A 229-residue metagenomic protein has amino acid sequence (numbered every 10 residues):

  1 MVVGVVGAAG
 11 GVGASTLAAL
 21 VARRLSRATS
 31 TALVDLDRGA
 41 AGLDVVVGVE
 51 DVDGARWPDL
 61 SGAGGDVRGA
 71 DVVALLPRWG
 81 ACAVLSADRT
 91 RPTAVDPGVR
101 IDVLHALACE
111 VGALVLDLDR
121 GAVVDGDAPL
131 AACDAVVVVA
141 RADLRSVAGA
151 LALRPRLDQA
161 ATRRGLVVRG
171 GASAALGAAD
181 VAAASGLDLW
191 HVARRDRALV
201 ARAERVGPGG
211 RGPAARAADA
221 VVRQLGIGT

Functional and structural regions predicted by a protein language model:
M1-T31: Walker A (P-loop) phosphate-binding motif
V2-G4, S30-A32, C82, G112-V115: Residue-level preference for the first positions of well-ordered beta-strands
G7, L33-C109, L199-A203: P-loop/Walker-type NTP enzyme "switch/lid" segment
A19-R27, V45, A152-P155, A183: Short, well-ordered alpha-helices that flank and scaffold nucleotide-derived cofactor binding pockets
R27-A28, L60, R141, R156-A160 (+1 more regions): Cytoplasmic membrane-interface segments at the C-terminal ends of transmembrane helices
A32, G98, V103-L104, A108-R202: Conserved catalytic-core segment of NTP-binding enzymes
V49-D53, R156-L157, A182-S185, G207-R211: Short, hinge-like loop/turn segments at secondary-structure boundaries
A201-R223: C-terminal boundary of histidine-terminating zinc-finger modules
